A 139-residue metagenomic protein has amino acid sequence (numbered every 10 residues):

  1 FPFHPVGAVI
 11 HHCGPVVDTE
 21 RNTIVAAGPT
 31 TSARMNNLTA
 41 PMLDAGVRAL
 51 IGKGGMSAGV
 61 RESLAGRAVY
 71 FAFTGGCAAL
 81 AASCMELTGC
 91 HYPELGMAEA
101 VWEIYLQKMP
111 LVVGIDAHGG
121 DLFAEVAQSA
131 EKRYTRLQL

Functional and structural regions predicted by a protein language model:
F1-M109: Feature captures the catalytic cores and cofactor-binding loops of soluble hydro-lyases/lyases that act on carboxylate
T39, D44, V113-L139: Active-site/ligand-binding-proximal alpha/beta "capping" segment
